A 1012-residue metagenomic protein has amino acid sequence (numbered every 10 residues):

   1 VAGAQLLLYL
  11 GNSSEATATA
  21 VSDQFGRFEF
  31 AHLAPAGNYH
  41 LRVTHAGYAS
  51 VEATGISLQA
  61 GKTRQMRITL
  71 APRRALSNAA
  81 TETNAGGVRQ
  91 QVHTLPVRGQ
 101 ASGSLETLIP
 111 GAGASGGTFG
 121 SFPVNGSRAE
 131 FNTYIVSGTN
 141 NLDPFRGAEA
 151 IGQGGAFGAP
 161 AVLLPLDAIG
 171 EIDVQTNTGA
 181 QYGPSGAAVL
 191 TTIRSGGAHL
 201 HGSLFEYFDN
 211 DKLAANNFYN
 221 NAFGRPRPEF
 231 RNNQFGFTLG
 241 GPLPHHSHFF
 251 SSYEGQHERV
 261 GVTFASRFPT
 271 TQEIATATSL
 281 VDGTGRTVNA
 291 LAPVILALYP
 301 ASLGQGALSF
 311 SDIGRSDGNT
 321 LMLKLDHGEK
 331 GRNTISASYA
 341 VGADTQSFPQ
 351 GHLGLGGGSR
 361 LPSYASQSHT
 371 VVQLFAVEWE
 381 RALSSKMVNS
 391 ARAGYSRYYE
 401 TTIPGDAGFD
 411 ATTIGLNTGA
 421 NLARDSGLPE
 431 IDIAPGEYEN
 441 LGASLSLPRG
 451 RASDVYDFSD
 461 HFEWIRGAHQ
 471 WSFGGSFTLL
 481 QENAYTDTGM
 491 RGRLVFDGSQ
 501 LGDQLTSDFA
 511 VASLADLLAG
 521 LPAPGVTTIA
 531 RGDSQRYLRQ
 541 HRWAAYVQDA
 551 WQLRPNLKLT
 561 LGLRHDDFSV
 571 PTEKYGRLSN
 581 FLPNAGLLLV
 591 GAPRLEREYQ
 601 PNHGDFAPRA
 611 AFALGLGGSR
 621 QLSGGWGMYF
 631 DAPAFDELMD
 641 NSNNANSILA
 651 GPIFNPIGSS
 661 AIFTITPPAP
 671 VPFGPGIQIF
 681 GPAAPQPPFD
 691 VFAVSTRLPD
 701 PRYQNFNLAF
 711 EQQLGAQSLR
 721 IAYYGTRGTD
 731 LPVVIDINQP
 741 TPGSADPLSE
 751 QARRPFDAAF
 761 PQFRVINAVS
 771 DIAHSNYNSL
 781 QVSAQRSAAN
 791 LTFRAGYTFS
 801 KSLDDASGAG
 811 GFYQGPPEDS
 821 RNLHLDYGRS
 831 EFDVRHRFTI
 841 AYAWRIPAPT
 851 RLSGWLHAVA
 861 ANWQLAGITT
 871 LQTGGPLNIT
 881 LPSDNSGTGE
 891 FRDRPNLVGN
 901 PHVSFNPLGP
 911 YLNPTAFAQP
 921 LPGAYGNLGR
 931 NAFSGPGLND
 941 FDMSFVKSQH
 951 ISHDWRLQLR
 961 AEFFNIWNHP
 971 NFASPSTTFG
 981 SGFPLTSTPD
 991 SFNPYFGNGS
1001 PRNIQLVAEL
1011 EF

Functional and structural regions predicted by a protein language model:
V1-Q5: Short flexible loop/turn segments that cap and initiate beta-strands
L6-L7, G11-E15, A20-E29, A34-N38 (+3 more regions): Short acidic-glycine motifs
S904, L908-P914: Histidine-centered catalytic/metal-coordination loop motif
L912-G923: Flexible internal linker/loop segments at domain or repeat junctions
